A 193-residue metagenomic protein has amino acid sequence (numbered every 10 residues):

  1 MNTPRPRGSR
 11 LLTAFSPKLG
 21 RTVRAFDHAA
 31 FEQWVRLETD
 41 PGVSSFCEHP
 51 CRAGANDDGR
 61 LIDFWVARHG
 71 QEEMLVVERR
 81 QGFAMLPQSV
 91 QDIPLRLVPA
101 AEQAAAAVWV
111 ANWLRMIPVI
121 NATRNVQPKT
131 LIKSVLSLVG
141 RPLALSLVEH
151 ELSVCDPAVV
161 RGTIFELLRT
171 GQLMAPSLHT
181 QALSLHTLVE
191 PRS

Functional and structural regions predicted by a protein language model:
M1-S193: Electrostatic, structured charged patches in enzyme active sites and in nucleic-acid/phosphate-binding
